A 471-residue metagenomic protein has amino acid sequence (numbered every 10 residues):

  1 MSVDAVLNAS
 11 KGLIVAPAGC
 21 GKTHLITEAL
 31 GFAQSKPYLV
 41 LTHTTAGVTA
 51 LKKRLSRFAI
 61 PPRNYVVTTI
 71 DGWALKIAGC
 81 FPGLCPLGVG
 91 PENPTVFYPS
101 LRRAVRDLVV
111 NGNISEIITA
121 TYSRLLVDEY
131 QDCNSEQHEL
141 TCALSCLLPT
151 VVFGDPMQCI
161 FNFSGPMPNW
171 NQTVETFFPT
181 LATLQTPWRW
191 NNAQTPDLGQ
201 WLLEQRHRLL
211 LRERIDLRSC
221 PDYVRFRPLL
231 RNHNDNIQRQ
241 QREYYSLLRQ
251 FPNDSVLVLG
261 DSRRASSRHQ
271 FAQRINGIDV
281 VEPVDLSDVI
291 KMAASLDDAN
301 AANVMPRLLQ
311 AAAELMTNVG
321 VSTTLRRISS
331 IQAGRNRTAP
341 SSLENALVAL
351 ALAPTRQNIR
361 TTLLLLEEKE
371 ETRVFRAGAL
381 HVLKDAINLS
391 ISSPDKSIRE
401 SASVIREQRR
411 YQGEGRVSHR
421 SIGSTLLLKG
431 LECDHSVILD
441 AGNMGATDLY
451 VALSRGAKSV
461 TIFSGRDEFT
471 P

Functional and structural regions predicted by a protein language model:
M1-P471: The feature marks helicase ATPase cores and/or their adjacent C-terminal helical subdomains in SF1/SF2/AAA+ helicases
